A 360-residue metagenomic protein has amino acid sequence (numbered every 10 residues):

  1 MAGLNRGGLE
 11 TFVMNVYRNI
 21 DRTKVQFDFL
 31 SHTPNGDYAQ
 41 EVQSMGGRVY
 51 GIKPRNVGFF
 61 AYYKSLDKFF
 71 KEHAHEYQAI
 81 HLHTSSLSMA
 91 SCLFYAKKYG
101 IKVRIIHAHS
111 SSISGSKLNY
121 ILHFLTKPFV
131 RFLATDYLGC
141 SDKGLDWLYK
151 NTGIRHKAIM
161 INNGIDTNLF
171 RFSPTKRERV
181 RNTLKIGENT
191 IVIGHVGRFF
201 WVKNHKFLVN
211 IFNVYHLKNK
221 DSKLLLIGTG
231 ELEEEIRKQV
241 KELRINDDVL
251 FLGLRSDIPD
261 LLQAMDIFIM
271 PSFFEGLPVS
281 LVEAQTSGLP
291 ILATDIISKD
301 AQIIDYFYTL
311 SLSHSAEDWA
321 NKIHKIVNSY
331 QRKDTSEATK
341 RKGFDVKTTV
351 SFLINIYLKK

Functional and structural regions predicted by a protein language model:
M1-F69, M160, E231-E233, I356: N-terminal strand-loop element at the rim of the active site of nucleotide-sugar-dependent glycosyltransferases
E10-N15, I191, H195-V214, E231-R237: A conserved mid-protein helix/loop that constitutes part of the nucleotide-sugar donor-binding site
F29-S31, P290-T294: Short hydrophobic beta-strand element within catalytic cores of glycosyltransferases and related nucleotide-activated
Y50, F132-T175, T309: Donor nucleotide-sugar binding/catalytic pocket of nucleotide-sugar-dependent glycosyltransferases
L66, R171-I186: A short helix/loop element that forms part of the nucleotide-sugar donor recognition site in Leloir-type
S85, L254, F273: Aromatic "clamp/platform" in nucleotide-sugar-dependent glycosyltransferases that forms part of the donor/acceptor
L232-E235, N246-R255, L261: Active-site donor-binding acidic/aromatic loop of nucleotide-activated sugar and phosphosugar transferases involved
D300-N328, K347: Change "using UDP/GDP/dTDP sugars" to "using nucleotide sugars
